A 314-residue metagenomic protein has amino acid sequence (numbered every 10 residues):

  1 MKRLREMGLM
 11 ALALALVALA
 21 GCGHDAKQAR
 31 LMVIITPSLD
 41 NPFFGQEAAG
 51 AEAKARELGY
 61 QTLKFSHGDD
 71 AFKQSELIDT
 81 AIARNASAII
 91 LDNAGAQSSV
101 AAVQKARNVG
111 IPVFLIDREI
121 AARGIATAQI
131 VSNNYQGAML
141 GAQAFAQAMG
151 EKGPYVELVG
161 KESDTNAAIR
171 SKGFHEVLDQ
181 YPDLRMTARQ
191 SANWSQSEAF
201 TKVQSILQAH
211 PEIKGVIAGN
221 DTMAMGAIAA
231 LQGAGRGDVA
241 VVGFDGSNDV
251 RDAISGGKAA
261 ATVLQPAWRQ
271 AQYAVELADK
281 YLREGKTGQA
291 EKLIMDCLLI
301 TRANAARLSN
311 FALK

Functional and structural regions predicted by a protein language model:
M1-L31, Q104-I111, K314: Short, low-complexity disordered leader/linker segments with a strong preference for bacterial N-terminal type II
L31-K54, L58, T62-T80, R84-A86 (+4 more regions): Extracytoplasmic "Venus flytrap"
F43-E57, G137-G141, T165-L184, E198 (+4 more regions): Short, solvent-exposed amphipathic alpha-helices that sit in or adjacent to ligand/effector-binding or catalytic
Q61, Q97-Q136, A144-Q147, P154 (+3 more regions): Flexible loop/hinge segments that line or gate small-molecule binding clefts
Q74, I130-Y155, I169, E198-F200 (+2 more regions): Hydrophobic alpha-helical segments within soluble ligand-binding/sensing domains
L91-R107, F174, A192-D252: Hydrophobic alpha-helical
L158, E162-N166, V177-L178, R269-K314: Hinge/cleft segment of the Venus flytrap/periplasmic-binding protein
